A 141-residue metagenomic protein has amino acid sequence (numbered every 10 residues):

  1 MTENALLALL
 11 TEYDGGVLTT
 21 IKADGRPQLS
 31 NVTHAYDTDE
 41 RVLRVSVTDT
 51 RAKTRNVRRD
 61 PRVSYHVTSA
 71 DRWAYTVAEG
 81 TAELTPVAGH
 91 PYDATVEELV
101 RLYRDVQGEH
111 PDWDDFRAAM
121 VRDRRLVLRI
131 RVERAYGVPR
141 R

Functional and structural regions predicted by a protein language model:
M1-V17: Short, basic/aromatic recognition patches
E12-Y13, D60, D123-R124: Structured helix-beta-strand junction loops
D14-D49, S64-V67, Y75-V77: Short beta-strand segments
D71: AMP-binding (ANL) adenylation modules
A74-R141: Charged, gly/pro-rich active-site loop segments
